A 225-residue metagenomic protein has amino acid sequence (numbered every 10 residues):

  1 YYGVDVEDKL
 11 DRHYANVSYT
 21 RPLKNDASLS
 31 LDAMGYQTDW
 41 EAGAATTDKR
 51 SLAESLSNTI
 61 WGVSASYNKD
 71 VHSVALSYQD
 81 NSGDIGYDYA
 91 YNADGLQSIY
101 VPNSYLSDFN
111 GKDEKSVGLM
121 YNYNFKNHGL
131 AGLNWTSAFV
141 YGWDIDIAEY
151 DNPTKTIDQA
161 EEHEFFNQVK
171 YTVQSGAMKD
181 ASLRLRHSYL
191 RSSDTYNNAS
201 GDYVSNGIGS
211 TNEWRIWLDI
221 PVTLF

Functional and structural regions predicted by a protein language model:
G3-E7, R21, G35-E41, K69-V71 (+8 more regions): Transmembrane beta-strands of outer-membrane beta-barrel pores
K9-H13, S57-W61, D113-V117, Q159-F165 (+1 more regions): Residues that define the transmembrane beta-barrel architecture of outer-membrane proteins
A15, L29-A33, V63, V71-L76 (+5 more regions): Transmembrane beta-strands of outer-membrane beta-barrel proteins
N16-S18, G62-S66, D108, M120-N124 (+2 more regions): Outer-membrane beta-barrel architecture
P22-L31, K126-W135, Q174-L183, T223-F225: Short loop/turn motifs that connect adjacent beta-strands in outer-membrane beta-barrel proteins
D26-D108, K112, Y189-T211: Outer-membrane beta-barrel translocator/channel fold
L119, I208-F225: Outer-membrane beta-barrel "beta-signal"
A131-S182: A C-terminal functional module that forms or caps the active site or interfaces directly with catalytic machinery
